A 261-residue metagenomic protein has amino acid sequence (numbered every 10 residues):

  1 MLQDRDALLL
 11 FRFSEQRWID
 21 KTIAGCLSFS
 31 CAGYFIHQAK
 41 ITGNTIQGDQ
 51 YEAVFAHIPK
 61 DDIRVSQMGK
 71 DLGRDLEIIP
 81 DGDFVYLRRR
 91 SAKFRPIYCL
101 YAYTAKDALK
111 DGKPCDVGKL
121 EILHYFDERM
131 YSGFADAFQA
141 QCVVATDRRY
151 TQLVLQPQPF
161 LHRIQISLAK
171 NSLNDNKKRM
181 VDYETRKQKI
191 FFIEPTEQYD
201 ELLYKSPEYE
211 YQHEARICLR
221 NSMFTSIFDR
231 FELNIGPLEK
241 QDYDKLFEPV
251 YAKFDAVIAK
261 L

Functional and structural regions predicted by a protein language model:
M1-L261: NAD-dependent ADP-ribosyltransferases
